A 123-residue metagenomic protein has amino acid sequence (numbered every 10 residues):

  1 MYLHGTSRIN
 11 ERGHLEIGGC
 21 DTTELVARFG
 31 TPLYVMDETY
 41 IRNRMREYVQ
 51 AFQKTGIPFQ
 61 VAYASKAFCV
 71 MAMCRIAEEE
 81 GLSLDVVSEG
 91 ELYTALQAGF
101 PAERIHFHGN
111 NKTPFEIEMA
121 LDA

Functional and structural regions predicted by a protein language model:
M1-A123: A charged N-terminal "starter" segment
